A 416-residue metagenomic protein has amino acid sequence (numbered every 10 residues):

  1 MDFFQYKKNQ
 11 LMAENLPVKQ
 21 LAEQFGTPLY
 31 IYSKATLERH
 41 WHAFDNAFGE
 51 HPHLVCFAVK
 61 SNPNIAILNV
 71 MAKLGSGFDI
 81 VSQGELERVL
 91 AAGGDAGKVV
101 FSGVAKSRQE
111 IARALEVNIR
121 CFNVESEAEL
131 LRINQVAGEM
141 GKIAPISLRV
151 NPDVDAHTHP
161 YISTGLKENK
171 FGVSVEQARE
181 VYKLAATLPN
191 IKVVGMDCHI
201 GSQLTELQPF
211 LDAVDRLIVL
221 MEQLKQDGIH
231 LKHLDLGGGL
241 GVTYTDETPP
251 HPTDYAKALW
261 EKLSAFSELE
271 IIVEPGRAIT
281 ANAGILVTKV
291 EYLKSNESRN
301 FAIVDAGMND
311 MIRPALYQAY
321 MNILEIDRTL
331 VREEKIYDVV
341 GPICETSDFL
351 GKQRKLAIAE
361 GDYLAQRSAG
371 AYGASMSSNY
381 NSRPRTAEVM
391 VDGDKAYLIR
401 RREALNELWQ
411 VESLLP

Functional and structural regions predicted by a protein language model:
M1-A144, K183-K192, V219, Q226 (+1 more regions): A charged N-terminal "starter" segment
P17, S33-T36, H40, P63-I67 (+18 more regions): General structural feature for long, well-ordered alpha-helical segments within catalytic domains of soluble enzymes
L37, K60, S82, A114 (+7 more regions): Conserved, mostly hydrophobic/aromatic
V59-P63, G84-E85, A105-K106, S126-A128 (+5 more regions): Active-site-proximal loop/turn and secondary-structure-junction residues that shape catalytic pockets, frequently
L68, A91, I111-E116, I133-V136 (+6 more regions): Short acidic, glycine/serine/threonine-rich loops at helix termini
F78-D79, V99, F122, M196 (+3 more regions): Hydrophobic residues within beta-strands of alpha/beta enzymes
P152-Y292, L350, K355, N381-R383 (+1 more regions): Active-site loop/helix belt of alpha/beta enzymes
W260, L269-P416: Charged (often Lys/Glu-rich) extended helix/loop segments that serve as interaction or gating elements
